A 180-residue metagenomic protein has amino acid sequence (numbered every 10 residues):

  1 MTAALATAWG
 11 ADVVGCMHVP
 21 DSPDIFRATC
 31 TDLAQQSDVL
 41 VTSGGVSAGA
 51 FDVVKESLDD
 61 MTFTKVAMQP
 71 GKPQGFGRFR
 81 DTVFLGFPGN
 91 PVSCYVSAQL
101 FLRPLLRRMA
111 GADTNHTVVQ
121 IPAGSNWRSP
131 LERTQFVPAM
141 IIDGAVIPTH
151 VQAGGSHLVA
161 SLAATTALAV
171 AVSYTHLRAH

Functional and structural regions predicted by a protein language model:
M1-A8, F136, H176-H180: Short intrinsically disordered, low-complexity coil segments enriched in acidic
M1-T42: Phosphate-binding glycine-rich loops and their immediate beta-loop-alpha structural context
H18-D21, G45-V46, V66-P73: Short, ordered loop/turn segments at secondary-structure junctions
P23-D24, A48, Y95: Loop/helix-junction capping segments adjacent to catalytic residues or to phosphate/diphosphate-binding pockets
F26-A28, D52-K55: Short acidic, glycine/serine/threonine-rich loops at helix termini
T42-V54: Glycine-rich beta-strand-to-loop/alpha-helix junction loops that act as flexible
S57-R178: Flexible glycine/proline-rich
